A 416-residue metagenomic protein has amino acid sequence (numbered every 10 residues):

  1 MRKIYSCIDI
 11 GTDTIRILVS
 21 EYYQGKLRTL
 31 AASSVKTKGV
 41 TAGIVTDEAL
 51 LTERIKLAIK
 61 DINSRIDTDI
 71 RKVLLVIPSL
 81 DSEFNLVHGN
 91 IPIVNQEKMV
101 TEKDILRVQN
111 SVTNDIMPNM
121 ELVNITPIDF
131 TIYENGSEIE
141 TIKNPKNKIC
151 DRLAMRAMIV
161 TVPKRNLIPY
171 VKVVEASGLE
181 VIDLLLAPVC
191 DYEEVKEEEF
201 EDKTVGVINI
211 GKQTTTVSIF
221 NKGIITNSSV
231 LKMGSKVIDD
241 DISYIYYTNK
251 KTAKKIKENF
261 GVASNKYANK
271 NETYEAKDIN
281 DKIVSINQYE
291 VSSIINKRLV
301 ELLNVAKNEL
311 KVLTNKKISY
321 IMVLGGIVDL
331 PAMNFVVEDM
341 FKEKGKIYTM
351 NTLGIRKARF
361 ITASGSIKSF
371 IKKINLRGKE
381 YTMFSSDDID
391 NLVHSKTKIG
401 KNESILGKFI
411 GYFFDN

Functional and structural regions predicted by a protein language model:
M1-T14, E21-V73, I77-V205, N249 (+3 more regions): Nucleotide/phosphate-binding catalytic cleft detector across ATP-hydrolyzing and phosphate-transferring enzymes
C7-I8, I17, L75, V174 (+4 more regions): Residue-level signature of catalytic and energy-coupling elements of molecular machines, predominantly ATP/GTP-dependent
I15-S20, T215-I219: Short beta-strand scaffold segments in enzyme catalytic cores
T68-S79, L313-I327: Short glycine-rich phosphate-binding loop at a beta-alpha junction
K196-N265, N269: Acidic, glycine-rich loop-and-beta core segments that form the ion-binding/anion-interacting portion of active sites
A253-N259, A263-T314: A glycine- and small/hydrophobic-rich beta-loop-beta segment that serves as a flexible "lid/hinge" or phosphate-binding
V262-S264, I318-V337: Glycine-rich phosphate-binding loops at beta-strand->alpha-helix junctions
T349-H394: Glycine-rich phosphate-binding/hydrolytic loop that grips phosphoryl groups
